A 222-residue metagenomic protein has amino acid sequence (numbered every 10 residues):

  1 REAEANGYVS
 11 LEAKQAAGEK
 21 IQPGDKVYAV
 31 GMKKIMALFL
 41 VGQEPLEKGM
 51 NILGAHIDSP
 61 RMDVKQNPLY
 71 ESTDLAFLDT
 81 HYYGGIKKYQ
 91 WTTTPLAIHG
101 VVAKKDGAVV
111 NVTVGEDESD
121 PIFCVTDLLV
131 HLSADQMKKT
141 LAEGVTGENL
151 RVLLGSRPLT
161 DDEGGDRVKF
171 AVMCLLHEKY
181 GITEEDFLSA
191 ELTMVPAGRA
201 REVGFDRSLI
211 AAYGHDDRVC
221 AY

Functional and structural regions predicted by a protein language model:
R1-Y222: N-terminal hydrophobic/helix-forming segments and targeting peptides
